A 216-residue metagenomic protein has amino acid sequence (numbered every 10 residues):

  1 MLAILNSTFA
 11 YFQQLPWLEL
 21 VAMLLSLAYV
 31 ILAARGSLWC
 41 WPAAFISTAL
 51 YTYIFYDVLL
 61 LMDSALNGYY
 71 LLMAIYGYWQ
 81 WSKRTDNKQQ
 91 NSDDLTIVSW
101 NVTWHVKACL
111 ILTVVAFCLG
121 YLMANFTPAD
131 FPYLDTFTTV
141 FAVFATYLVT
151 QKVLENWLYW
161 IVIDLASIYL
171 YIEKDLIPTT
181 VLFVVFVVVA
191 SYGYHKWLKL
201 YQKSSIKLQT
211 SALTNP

Functional and structural regions predicted by a protein language model:
M1-W17: Short, strongly hydrophobic alpha-helical membrane anchors
A22-Y29, I46-T52, V140-A145, I161-Y169: Hydrophobic, membrane-inserted alpha-helices
L24-Y29, S37-G77: Early transmembrane hairpin module of multi-pass membrane proteins
I31-P42, Y147-Y159: Membrane-helix interface "capping/anchor" motifs
Y56-D63, L122-D130, V149-V153, I172-I177: Membrane-interface helix caps and helix-loop-helix hairpins in membrane proteins
Y69-K88, L198: Membrane-water interface of transmembrane alpha-helices
W81-F141: Membrane-proximal helix-loop-helix units in multi-pass membrane proteins
N156-I161, A166, Y171-K174, P178-Q209: C-terminal transmembrane-bundle signature of multipass membrane proteins, characterized by strong activation on
